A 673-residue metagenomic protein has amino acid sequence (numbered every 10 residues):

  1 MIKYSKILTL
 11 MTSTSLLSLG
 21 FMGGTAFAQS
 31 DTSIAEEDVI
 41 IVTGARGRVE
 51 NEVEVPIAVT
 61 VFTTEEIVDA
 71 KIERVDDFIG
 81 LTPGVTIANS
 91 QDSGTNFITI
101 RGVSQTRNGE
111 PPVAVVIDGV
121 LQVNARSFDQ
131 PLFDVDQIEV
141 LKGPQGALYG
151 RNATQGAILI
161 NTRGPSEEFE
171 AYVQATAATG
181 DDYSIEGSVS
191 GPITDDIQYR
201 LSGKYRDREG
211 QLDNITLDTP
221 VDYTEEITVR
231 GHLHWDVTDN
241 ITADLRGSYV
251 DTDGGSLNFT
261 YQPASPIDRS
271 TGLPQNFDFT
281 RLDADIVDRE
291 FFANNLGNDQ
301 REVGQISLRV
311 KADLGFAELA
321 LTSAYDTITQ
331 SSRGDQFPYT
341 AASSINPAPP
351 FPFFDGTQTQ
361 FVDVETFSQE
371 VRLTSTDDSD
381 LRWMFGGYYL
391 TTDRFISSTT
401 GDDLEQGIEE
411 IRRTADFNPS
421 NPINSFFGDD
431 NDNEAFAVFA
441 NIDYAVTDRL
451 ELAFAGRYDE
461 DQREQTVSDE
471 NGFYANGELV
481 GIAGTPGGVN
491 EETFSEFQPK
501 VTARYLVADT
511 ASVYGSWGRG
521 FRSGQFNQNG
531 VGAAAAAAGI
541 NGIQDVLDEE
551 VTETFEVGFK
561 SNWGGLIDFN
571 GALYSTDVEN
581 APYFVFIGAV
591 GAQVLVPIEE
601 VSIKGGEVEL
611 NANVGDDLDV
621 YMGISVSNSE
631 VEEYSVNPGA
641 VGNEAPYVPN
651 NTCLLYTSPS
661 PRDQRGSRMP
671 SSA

Functional and structural regions predicted by a protein language model:
M1-I72, D76-T82, D239-N240, I306 (+1 more regions): N-terminal Sec signal peptide and the immediately downstream disordered periplasmic leader that contains the TonB box
T43-D92, R107-E110, Q122-Q130, Q145-N152 (+1 more regions): N-terminal plug
I72, T194-D196, R206, D236-T242 (+9 more regions): Outer-membrane beta-barrel channels and translocator barrels
N96, P111-P112, N124, F133-D136 (+7 more regions): Outer-membrane beta-barrel translocator/receptor signature
L159, S166-E168, T176, S188-N295 (+4 more regions): Periplasmic-side early beta-strands and strand-to-turn transitions of outer-membrane beta-barrels
T176-S184, R206-T238, L282-S307, P352-S368 (+4 more regions): Outer-membrane beta-barrel proteins
H234-T238, L373-T376, Y388-L390, D429-T576 (+1 more regions): Structural signature of Gram-negative outer-membrane beta-barrels, strongest in the C-terminal barrel of TonB-dependent
W383-M384, R449, D568-N570, Y574-D577 (+2 more regions): Gram-negative outer-membrane beta-barrel transporters
